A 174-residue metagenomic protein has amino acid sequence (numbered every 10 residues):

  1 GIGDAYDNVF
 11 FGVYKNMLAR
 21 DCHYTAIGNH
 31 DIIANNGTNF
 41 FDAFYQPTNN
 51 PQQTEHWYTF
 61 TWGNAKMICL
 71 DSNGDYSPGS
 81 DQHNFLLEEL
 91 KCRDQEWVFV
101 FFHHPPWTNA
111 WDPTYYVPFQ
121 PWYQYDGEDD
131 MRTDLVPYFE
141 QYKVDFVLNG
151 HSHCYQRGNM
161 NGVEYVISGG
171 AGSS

Functional and structural regions predicted by a protein language model:
I2-V98, W111-F146, C154-S174: Extended active-site neighborhood of metal-dependent phosphoesterases/phosphodiesterases
F102-P105, H151-S152: Short, well-ordered beta-to-alpha junction loops that form the rim of enzyme active sites and present histidine/acidic
